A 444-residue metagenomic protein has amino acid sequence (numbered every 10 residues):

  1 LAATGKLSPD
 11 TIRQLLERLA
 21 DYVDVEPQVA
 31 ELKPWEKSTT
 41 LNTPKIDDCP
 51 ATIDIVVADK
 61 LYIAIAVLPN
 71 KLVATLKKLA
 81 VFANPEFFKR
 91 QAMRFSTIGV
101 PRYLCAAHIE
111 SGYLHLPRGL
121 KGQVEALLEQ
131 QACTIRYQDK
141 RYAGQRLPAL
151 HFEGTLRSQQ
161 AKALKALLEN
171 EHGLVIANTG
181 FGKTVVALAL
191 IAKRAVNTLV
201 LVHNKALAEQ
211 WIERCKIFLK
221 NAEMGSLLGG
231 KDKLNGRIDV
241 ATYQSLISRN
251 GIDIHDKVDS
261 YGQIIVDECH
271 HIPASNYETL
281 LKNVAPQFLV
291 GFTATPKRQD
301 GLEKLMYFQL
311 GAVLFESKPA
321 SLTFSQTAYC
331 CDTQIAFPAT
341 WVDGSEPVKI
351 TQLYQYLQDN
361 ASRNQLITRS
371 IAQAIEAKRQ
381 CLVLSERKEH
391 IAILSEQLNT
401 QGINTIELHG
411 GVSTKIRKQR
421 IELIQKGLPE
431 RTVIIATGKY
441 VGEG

Functional and structural regions predicted by a protein language model:
L1-L41: DNA replication initiation modules
L104-H108, E125-Q131, I135-I176: Conserved pre-motif I regulatory segment
E169-R194: Walker A/P-loop
A192, V196-R249, N404-E407: Conserved nucleic-acid-binding Ia/Ib motif block in the N-terminal RecA-like helicase ATPase lobe
E209, E223-N235, G251-I252, L382 (+2 more regions): Conserved helicase ATPase core of P-loop NTP-dependent helicases/translocases
G229-Q263, A274-K282, Y440-E443: Conserved helix/coil segment N-terminal to the catalytic DExD/H
G262-Q263, H270-Y329: Post-DEXD/H (motif II) to motif III coupling segment of the RecA-like Helicase ATP-binding lobe
G344-E386, A392-Q397: Conserved interdomain hinge at the start of the Helicase C-terminal
